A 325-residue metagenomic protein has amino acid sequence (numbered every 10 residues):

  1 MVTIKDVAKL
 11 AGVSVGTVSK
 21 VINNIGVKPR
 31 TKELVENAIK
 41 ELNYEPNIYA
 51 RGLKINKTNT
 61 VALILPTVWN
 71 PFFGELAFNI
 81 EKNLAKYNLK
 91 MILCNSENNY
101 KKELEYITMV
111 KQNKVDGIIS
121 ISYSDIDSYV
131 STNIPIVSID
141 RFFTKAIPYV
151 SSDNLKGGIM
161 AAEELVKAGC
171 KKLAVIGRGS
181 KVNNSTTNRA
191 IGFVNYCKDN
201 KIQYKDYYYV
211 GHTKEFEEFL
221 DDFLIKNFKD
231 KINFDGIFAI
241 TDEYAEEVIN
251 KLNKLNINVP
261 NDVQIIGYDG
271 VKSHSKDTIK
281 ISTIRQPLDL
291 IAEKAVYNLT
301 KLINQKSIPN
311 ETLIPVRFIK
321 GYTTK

Functional and structural regions predicted by a protein language model:
M1-T58, K325: N-terminal helix-turn-helix DNA-binding module of bacterial transcription factors
V2, K40-F78, Y87, M109-Q112: N-terminal helix-turn-helix/winged-helix DNA-binding helices and compositionally similar short basic alpha-helical
P66-G74, L93-K101, V150-M160, I176-I225 (+4 more regions): Hinge/beta->alpha junction and helix N-cap segments in small-molecule ligand-binding domains
K82-I126: Central regulatory/effector-binding core of bacterial HTH transcription factors
I107, K114-I121, A174-G177, K231-T241 (+1 more regions): Periplasmic-binding protein-like
I121-M160, S180, E243, D269-I281: Flexible loop/hinge segments that line or gate small-molecule binding clefts
K172, Y204-D206, N258-Q264: Short acidic capping loops at alpha-helix termini that bridge into adjacent secondary structure
I225-K325: Flexible loop/turn connectors
